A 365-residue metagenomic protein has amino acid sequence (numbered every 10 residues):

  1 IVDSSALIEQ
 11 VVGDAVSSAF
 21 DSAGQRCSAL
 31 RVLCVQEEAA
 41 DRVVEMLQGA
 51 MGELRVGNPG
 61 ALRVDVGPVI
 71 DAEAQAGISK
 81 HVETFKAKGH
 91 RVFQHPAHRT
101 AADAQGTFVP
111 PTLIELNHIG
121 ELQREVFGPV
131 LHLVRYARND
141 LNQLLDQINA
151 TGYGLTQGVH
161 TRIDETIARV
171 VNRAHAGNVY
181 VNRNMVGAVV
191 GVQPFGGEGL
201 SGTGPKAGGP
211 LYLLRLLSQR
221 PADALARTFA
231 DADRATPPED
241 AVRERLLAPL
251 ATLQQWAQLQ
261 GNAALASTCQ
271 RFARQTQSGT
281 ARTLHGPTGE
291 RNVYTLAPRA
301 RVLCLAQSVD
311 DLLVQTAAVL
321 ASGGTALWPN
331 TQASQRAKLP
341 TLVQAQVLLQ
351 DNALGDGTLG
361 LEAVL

Functional and structural regions predicted by a protein language model:
I1-N117, D140-L141, V181, G209 (+4 more regions): ALDH superfamily catalytic-core signature
G13, F20, L145-I148, E165-H175 (+1 more regions): Catalytic cores of nucleotide-enabled group-transfer and carboxylate-activating enzymes in metabolic and assembly-line
V64, G106-P110, R124-L131, T151-L155: Conserved glycine-rich beta-strand-loop-beta hairpin in the small C-terminal domain of fold type I
H90-Q94, Y153-H160, A176-R183: Bilobed periplasmic-binding protein-like "clamshell/Venus-flytrap" ligand-binding domains
P110, Q193-S201, L359-V364: Short, surface-exposed amphipathic charged segments that create phosphate/polyanion-binding patches used for binding
T295-R301: A short, charged/proline- and glycine-enriched loop that marks the coil->beta-strand transition at the N-terminal
L320-A321: Short hydrophobic alpha-helices that are characteristic scaffold elements of the AMP-binding
